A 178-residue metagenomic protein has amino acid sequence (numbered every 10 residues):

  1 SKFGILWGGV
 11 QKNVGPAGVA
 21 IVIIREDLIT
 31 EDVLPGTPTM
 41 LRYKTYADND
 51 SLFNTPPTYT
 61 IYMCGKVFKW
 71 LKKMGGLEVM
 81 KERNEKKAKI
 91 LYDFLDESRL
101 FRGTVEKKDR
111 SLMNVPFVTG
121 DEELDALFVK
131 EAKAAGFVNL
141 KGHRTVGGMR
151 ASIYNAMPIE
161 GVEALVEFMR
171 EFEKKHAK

Functional and structural regions predicted by a protein language model:
S1-Q11: Conserved active-site segment immediately N-terminal to the catalytic lysine that forms the internal aldimine
I5, I21-I23, N114-P116: Conserved hydrophobic/aromatic beta-strand scaffold that supports enzyme active sites
V10-Y92, E106, H176-K178: Active-site C-terminal subdomain of aminotransferase-like
I24, F117-D121, I153-N155: Short beta-strand-to-loop capping motifs
W70, I90, F94-S98, L127-G136 (+1 more regions): Generic non-transmembrane alpha-helical segments
L100-T104, G136-G142: A short linear hydrophobic-aromatic micro-motif
F101-A132: Conserved PLP-binding catalytic core of the aspartate aminotransferase-like
A134, H143-K178: PLP-dependent enzyme catalytic core of the Aspartate aminotransferase-like
